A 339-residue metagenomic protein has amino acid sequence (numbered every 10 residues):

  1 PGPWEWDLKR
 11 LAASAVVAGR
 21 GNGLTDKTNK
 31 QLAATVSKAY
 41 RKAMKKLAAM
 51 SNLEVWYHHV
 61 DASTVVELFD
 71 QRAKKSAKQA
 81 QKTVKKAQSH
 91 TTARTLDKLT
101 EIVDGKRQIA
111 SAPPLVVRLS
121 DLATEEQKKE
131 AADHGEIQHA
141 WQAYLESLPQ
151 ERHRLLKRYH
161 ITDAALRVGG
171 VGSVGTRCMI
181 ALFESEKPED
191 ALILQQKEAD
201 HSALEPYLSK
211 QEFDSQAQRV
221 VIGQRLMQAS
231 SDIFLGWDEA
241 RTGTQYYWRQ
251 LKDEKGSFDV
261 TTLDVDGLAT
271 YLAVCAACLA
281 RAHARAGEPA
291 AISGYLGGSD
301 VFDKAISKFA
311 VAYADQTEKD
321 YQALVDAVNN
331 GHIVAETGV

Functional and structural regions predicted by a protein language model:
P1-T92, A140-V339: Conserved ATP-binding subdomain of kinase catalytic cores across diverse folds
S63-I137: Long, low-complexity segments enriched in small/aliphatic residues
